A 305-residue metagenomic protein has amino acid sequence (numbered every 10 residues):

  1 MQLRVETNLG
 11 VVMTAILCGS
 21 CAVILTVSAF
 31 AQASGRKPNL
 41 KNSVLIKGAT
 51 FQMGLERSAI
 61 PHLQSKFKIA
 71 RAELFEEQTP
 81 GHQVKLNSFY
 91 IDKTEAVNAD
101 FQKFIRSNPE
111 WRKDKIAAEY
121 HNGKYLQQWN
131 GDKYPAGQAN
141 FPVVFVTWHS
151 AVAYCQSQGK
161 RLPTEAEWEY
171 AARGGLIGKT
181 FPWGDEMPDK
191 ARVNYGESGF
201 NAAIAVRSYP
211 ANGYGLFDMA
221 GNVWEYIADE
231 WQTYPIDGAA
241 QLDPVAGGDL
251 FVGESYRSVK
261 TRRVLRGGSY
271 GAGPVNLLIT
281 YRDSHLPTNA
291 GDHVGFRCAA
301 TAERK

Functional and structural regions predicted by a protein language model:
M1-L9: N-terminal secretory signal peptides that target proteins for export/translocation
V12-T26: Bacterial N-terminal signal peptides
A29-A33: Boundary at the C-terminal end of the N-terminal hydrophobic targeting segment
N42-M53: Mature N-terminal segment immediately following signal peptide/propeptide cleavage in secreted/periplasmic
M53-E77, H82-P188, D229-Y234, A239 (+1 more regions): Active-site microenvironments of metalloenzymes and redox enzymes
P61, I69-V84, I177, A202-I204 (+1 more regions): Surface-exposed recognition segments
G137-N140, V193-A220, D283: Short, well-ordered junction/capping motifs at the entry into regular secondary structure
